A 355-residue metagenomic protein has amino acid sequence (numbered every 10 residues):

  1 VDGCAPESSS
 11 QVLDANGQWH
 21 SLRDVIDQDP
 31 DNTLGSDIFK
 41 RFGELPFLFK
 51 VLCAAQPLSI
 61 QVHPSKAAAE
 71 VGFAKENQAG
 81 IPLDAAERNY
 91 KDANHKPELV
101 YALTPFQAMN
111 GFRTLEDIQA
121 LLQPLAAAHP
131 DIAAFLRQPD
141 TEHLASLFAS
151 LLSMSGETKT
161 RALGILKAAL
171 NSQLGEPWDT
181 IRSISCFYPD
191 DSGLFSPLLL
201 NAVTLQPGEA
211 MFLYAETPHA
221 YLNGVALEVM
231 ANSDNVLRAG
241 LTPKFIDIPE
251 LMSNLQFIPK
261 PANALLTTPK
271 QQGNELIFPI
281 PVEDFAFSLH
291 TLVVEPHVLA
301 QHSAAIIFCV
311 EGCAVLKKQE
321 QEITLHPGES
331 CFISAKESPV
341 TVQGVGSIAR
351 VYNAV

Functional and structural regions predicted by a protein language model:
V1-Q173, P243-N263, F287-L289: Transition-metal
Q56, C313-V355: Generic C-terminus detector
L58, L99-A108, G224-P243, F285 (+1 more regions): A short hydrophobic beta-strand segment most commonly corresponding to one strand of the jelly-roll/cupin
D179-T204: Conserved AWS/pre-SET-to-SET junction and N-terminal core of the SET lysine methyltransferase domain, specifically
L200-L213, T217-L222, L227, Q319-E337: Short acidic-glycine-tyrosine-enriched beta hairpin
V225-I277: C-terminal, non-catalytic macromolecule-binding modules
Q271-G273, E283-Q301: Conserved short histidine dyad/triad with adjacent acidic residue
I307: Structured binding elements
